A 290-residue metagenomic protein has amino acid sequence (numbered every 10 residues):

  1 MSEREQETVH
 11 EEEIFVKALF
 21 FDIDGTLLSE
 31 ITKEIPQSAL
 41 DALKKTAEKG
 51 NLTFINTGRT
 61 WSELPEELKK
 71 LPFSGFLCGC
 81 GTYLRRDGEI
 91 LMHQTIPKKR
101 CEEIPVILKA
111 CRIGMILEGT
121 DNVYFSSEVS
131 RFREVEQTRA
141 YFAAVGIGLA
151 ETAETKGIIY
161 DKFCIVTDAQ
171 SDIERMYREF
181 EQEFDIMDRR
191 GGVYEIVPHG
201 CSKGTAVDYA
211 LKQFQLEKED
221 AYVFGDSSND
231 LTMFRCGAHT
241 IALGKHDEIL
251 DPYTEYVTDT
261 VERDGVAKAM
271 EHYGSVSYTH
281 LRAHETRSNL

Functional and structural regions predicted by a protein language model:
K17-E30: Asp-based phosphoryl-transfer active-site loop
E34-F132: Active-site phosphate-binding/coordination module
T57, V207, T286: Conserved phosphate-coupling serine/threonine residues in phosphotransfer and NTP-handling enzymes
E63-E66, R175, A206, T232-M233 (+2 more regions): Phosphate- and divalent-cation-binding pockets in alpha/beta enzyme and binding domains that engage nucleotide-derived
L71-P72, C80, F180-Q182, C236-G237 (+1 more regions): Short, structured coil segments at secondary-structure junctions
I107, C111-G114, E118-F224, S228-C236 (+1 more regions): Conserved acidic, metal-coordinating active-site core of Asp-based, Mg2+-dependent phosphoryl-transfer enzymes
V257-T260: Short acidic-hydrophobic, aromatic-tinged amphipathic segments that line or gate anion-handling sites
T279-T286: Conserved small/polar residues in nucleotide/adenosyl-binding loops
